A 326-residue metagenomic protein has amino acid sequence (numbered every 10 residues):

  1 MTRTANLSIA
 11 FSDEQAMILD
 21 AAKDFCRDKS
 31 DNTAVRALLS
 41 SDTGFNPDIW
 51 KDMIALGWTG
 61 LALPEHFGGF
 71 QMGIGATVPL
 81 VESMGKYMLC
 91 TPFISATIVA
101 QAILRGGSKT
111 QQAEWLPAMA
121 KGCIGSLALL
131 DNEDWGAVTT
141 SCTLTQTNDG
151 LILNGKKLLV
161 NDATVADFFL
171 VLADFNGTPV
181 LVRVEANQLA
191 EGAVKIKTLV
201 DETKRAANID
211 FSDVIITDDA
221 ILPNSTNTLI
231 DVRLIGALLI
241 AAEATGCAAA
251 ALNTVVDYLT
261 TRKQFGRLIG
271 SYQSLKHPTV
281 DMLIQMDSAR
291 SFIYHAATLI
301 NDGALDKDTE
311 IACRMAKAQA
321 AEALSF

Functional and structural regions predicted by a protein language model:
M1-Y87, T91, G106-Q111, A118-G122 (+2 more regions): Alpha-helical interface subdomain recognition
M72, G136-T139, D162-A166: Short glycine/proline-enriched turns and hinge-like loops at secondary-structure junctions
I98-G107: Helix-loop "lid/cap" segments that line or gate small-molecule binding pockets
W115-L116, D131-E133, S141-T143, K157-N161 (+2 more regions): A generic local secondary-structure boundary/capping motif
K121-D131: A short, Trp-centered hydrophobic/proline-enriched beta-strand micro-motif
A128, K156-E191: A short core secondary-structure module
A137-N154: Cytochrome P450 C-terminal beta-domain/meander region
T139-C142, L159-V160, A186-T228: Flexible, small-/acidic-enriched active-site or ligand-binding loops
